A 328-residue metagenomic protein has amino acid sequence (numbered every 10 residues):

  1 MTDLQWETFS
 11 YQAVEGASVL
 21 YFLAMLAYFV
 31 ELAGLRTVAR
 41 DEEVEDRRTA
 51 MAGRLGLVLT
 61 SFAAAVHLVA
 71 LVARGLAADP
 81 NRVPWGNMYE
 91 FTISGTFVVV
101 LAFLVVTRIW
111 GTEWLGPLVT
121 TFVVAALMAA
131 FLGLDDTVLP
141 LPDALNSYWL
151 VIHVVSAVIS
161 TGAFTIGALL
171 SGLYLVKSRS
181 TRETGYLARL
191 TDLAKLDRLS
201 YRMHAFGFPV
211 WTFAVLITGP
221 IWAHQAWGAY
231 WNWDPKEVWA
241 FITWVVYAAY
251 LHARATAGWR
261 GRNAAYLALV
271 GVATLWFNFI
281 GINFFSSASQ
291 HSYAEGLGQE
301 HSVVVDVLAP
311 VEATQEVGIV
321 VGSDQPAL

Functional and structural regions predicted by a protein language model:
M1-L328: Polytopic transmembrane helical bundles with strong interfacial aromatic enrichment
